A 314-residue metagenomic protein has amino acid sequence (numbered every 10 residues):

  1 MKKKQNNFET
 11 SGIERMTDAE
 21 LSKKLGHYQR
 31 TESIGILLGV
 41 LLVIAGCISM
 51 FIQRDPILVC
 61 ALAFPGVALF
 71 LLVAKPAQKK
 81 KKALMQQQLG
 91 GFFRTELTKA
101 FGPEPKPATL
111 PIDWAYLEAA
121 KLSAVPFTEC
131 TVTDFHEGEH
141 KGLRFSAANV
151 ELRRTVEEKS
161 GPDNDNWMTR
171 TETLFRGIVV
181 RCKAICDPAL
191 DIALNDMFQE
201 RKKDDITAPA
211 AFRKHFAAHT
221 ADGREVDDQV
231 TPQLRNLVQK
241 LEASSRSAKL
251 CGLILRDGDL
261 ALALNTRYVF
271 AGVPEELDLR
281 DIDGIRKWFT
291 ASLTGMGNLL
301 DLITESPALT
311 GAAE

Functional and structural regions predicted by a protein language model:
M1-E32: Cytosolic juxtamembrane N-terminal segments of multi-pass membrane proteins
Q29-I44: Transmembrane alpha-helical segments and their cytosolic interface motifs in multi-pass membrane proteins
L41-I48, P65-L71: Hydrophobic core of alpha-helical transmembrane segments in multi-pass integral membrane proteins
S49-V67: Hydrophobic alpha-helical transmembrane segments
L69-F92: Transmembrane-cytosolic junction motif
G90-P103: Membrane-cytosol interface motif
F101, P107-R153, E158-S160, M168-E314: Charged, low-complexity intrinsically disordered regions
